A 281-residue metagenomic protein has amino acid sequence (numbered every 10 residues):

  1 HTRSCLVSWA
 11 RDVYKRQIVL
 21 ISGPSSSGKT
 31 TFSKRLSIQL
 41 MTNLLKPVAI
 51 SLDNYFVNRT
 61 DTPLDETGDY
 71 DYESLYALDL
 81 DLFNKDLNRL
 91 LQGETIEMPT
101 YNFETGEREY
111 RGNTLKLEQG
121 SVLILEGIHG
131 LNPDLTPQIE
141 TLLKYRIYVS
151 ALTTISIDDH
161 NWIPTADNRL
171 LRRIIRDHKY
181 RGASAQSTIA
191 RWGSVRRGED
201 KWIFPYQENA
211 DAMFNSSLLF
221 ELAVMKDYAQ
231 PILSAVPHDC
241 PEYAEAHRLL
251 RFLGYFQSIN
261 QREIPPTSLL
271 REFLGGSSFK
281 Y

Functional and structural regions predicted by a protein language model:
H1-Y14: Single conserved hydrophobic/aromatic residue that forms the stacking wall/gate of nucleotide- or nucleobase-binding
V19-I21: Hydrophobic anchor at the beta1->P-loop junction of P-loop NTPases
K29: Conserved lysine of the Walker
F32, L36: Hydrophobic positions on the alpha1 helix immediately C-terminal to the Walker A/P-loop
N43-T60: Short beta-strand-centered segment that lines the nucleotide-binding/catalytic pocket of NTP-utilizing
V48, D61-E104: Conserved nucleotide-sensing/catalytic segment adjacent to the nucleotide-binding pocket in NTP-handling enzymes
N84-L142, I189-Y206: Glycine-rich phosphate-binding loop used to anchor ATP phosphates in small-molecule kinases, encompassing both
P133-Y281: Conserved NTP phosphate-binding and transfer environment spanning the P-loop NTPase/kinase superfamily
